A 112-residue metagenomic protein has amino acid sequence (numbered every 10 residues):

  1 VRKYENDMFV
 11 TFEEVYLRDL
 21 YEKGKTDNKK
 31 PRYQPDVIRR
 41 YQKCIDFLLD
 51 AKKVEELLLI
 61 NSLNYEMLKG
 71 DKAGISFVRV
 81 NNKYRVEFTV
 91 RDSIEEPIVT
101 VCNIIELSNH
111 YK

Functional and structural regions predicted by a protein language model:
V1-D7, S76-K112: Enriched for short, Lys/Arg-rich terminal
V1-I45: Arg/Lys-rich, positively charged N-terminal/basic patches that mediate binding to nucleic acids
V10, R18, E55, L63-E66 (+1 more regions): Flexible, active-site-adjacent loop/turn segments at secondary-structure boundaries
E13, V37, Y41-C44, N64 (+3 more regions): Amphipathic alpha-helical interface surfaces
P35, C44, K52-E55, Y65-E66 (+1 more regions): Intrinsically disordered, low-complexity boundary segments flanking structured domains
L48: Conserved phosphate-interacting/catalytic interface
K52-S76: A short, surface-exposed loop/turn module that caps and links secondary-structure elements
